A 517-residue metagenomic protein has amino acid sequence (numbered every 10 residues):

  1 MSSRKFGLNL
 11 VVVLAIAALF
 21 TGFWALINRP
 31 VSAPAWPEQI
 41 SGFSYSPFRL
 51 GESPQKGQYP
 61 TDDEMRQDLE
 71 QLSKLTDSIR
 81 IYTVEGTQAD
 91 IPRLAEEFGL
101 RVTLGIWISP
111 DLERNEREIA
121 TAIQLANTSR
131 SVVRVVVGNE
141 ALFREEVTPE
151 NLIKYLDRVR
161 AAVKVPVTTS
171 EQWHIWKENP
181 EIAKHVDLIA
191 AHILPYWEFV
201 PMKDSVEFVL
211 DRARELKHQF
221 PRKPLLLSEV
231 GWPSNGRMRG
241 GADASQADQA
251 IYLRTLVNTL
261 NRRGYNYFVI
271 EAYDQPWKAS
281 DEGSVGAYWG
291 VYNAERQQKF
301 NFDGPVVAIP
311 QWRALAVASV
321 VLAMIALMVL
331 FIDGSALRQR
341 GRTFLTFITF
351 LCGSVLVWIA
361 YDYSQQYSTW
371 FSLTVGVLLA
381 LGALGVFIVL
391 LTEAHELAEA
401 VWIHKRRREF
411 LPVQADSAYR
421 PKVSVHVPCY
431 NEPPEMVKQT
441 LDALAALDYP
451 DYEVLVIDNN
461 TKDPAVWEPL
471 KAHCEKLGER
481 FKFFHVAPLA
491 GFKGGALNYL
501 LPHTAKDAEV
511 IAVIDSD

Functional and structural regions predicted by a protein language model:
R4-K5, P34-P37, P54-G57, M238-D248 (+2 more regions): Aromatic-rich peripheral "rim/lid" segments of glycoside hydrolase catalytic domains that contact and position glycan
S44-R117: N-terminal carbohydrate-binding/catalytic regions of secreted carbohydrate-active enzymes
Q55, I91-P166: Substrate-binding cleft of extracellular glycoside hydrolase catalytic domains
F98, L104, V133, E171-R212 (+1 more regions): Aromatic- and acid-rich polysaccharide-binding/catalytic face of secreted or lumenal carbohydrate-active enzymes
I106, V159-K177, K223-E229, N266-Q275: Aromatic-lined carbohydrate-recognition surfaces of secreted/lumenal glycan-active proteins
I193-W197, Q219-A250, D274-Q275: Active-site clefts of carbohydrate-active enzymes
I325-S417: N-terminal membrane-anchoring/stem segments of glycan-assembly enzymes
R408-D517: Internal catalytic domains of large membrane-associated glycosyltransferases
